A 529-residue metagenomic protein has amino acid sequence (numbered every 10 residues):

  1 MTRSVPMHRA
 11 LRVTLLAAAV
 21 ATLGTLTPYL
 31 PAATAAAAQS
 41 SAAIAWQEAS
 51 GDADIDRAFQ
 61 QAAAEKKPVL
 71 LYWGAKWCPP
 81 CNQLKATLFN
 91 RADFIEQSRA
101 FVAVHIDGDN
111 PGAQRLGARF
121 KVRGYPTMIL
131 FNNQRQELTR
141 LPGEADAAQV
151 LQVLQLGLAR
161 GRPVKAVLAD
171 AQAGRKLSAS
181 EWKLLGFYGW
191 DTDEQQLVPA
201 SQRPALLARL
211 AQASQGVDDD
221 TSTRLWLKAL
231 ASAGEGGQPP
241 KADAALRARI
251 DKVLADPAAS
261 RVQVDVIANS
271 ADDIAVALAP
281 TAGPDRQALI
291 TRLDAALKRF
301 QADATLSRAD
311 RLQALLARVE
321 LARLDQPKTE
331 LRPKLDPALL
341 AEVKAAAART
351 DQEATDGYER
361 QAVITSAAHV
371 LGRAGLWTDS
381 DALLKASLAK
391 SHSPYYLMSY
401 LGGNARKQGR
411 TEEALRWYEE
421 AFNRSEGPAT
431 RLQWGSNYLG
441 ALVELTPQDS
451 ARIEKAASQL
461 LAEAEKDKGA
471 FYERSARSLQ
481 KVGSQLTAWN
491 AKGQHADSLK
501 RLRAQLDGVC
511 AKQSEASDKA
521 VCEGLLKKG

Functional and structural regions predicted by a protein language model:
W46-G51, W73, R91-A113: Thiol-based oxidoreductase modules, predominantly thioredoxin-like and allied folds used for disulfide exchange
A49-P68: A short beta-strand-turn-helix
W73-L88: Conserved redox-active cysteine motifs that mediate thiol-disulfide chemistry, especially di-cysteine Cys-X(1-2)-Cys
R123-P163: Non-catalytic, surface beta->alpha helical segment in thiol-disulfide oxidoreductase systems
V167-D170, V198-S214, Q238-P257, A282-A304 (+5 more regions): Alpha-helical repeat scaffolds
K176-K183, V217-L227, A259-D273, T305-P327 (+3 more regions): Generic helix N-cap/helix-start motif at coil->alpha-helix transitions
G236, A374, Q408, L445-P447: Structural motif corresponding to the intra-repeat A-B loop/turn of tetratricopeptide repeats
A322, L371, A405, L442-V443 (+1 more regions): Residue at a conserved register position within TPR or TPR-like alpha-solenoid repeats
